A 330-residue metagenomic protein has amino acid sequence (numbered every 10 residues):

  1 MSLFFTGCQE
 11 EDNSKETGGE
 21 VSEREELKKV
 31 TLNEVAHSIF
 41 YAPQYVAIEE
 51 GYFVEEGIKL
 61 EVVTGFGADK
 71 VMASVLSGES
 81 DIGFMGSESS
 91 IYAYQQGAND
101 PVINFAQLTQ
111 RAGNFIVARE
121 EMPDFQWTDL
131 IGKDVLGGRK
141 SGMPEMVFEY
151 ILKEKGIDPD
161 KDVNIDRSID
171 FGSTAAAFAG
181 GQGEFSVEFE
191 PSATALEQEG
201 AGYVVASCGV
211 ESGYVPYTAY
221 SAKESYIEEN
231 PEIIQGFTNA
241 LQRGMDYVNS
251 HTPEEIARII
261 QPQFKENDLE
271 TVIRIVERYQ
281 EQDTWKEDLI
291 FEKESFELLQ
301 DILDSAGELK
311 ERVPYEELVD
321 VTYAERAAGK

Functional and structural regions predicted by a protein language model:
M1-L3: Hydrophobic core
F5-G18: Bacterial lipoprotein signal-peptidase II cleavage site
G19-D160, N164-S168, A177, E184-E190 (+3 more regions): Short, glycine-/small- and polar/acidic-enriched structural segments that line small-molecule recognition paths
F40, E49, A68-V71, G86-S89 (+9 more regions): Stable alpha-helical elements in mature extracytoplasmic
S80, F84, Q280-K293, E325-K330: Short amphipathic alpha-helical segments at helix boundaries and their inter-helical linkers
E120, D170-F264: Pocket-lining segment of extracytoplasmic ligand-binding domains
E228-K310: Secondary-structure end/capping motifs
L299-K330: Conserved C-terminal helix/tail region of periplasmic/extracytoplasmic solute-binding proteins
